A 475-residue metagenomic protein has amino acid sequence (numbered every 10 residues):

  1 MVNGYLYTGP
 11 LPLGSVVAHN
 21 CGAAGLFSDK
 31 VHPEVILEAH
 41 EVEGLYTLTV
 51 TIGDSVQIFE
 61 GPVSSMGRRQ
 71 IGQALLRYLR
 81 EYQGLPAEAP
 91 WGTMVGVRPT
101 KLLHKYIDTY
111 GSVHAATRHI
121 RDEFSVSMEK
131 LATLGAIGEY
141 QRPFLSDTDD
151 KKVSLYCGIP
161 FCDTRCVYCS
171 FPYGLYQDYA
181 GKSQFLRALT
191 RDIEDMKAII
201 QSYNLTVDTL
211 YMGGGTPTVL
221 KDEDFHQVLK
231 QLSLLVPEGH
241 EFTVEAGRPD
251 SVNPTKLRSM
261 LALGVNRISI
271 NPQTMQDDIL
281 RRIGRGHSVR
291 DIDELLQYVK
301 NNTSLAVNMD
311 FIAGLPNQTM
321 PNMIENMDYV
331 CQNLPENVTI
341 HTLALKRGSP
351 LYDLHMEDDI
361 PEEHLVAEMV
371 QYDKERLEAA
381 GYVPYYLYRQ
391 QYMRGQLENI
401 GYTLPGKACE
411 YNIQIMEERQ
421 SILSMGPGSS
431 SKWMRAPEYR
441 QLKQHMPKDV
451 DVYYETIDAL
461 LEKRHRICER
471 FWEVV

Functional and structural regions predicted by a protein language model:
M1-K101, K105-S112, G401, P405-V475: Radical SAM enzyme core and accessory elements
L48-V50, C157, I268-I270: Short beta-strand motif preference
Y82-E88, D108-L155, Y203-N204: N-terminal [4Fe-4S]-dependent radical SAM core
D150-L186: Canonical Radical SAM [4Fe-4S] cluster-binding loop centered on the CxxxCxxC motif and its immediate flanking residues
K152-S154, T209, E241, N337 (+2 more regions): Beta-sheet entry/capping signal
Y173-Y372: Conserved non-cysteine loop/helix-boundary elements of the Radical SAM core domain that shape
P217, Y392, G428-S431: Short, glycine-/Ser/Thr-/acidic-enriched flexible segments
G348-M425: A C-terminal junction/extension of Radical SAM enzymes
